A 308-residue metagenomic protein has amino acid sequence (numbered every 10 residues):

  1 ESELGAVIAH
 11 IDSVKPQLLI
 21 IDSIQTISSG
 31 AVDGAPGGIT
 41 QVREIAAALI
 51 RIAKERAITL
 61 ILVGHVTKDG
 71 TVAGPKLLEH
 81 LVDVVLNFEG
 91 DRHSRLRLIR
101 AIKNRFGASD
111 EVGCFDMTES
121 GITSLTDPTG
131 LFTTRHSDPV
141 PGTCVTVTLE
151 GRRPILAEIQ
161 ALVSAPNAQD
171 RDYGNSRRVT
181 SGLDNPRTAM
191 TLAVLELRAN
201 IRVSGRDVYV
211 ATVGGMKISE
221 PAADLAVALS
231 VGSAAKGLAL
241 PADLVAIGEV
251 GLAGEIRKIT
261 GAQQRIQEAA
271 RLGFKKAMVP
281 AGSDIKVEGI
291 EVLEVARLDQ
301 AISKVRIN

Functional and structural regions predicted by a protein language model:
E1: Conserved nucleic-acid-binding Ia/Ib motif block in the N-terminal RecA-like helicase ATPase lobe
L4-L18, I24-N308: Peripheral, non-AAA+ core regions of ATP-driven protein-machinery
